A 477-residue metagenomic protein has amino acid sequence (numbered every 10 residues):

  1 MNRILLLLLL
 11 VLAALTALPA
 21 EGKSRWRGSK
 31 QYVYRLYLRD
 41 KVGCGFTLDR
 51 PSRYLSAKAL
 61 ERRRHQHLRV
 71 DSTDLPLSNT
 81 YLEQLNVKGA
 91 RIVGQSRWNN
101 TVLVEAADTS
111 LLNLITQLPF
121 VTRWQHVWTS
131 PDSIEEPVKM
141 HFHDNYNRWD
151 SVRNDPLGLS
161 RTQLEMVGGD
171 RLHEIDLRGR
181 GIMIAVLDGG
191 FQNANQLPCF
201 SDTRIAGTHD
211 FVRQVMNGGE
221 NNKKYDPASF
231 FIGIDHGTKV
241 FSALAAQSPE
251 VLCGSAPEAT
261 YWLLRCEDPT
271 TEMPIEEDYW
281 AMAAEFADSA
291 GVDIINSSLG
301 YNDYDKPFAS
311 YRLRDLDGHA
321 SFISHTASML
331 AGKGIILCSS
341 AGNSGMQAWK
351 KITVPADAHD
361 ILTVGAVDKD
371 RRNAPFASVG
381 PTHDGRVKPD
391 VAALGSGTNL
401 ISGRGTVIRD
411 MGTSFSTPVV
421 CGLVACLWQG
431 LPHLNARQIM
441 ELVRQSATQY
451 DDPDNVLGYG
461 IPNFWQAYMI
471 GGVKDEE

Functional and structural regions predicted by a protein language model:
M1-R27, E477: Bacterial Sec-dependent N-terminal signal peptides
G22-H143: Inhibitory N-terminal propeptides of secreted protease zymogens
K23-G28, G94-S96, L111-L112, E136-V186 (+5 more regions): N-terminal domain-start motif of subtilase-like serine proteases
W26-S29, S160, R171-H209, R213-E276 (+7 more regions): Subtilisin-like serine protease catalytic core
R35, G94, T101-E105, Q125 (+13 more regions): Structural recognition of the beta-strand scaffold that forms the well-ordered cores of secreted hydrolase catalytic
F241-L244, W262-D268, D293, K351 (+3 more regions): Hydrolase catalytic cores
E277-W280, A284, Y304-R312, S339-I361 (+3 more regions): Active-site-adjacent substrate-recognition loops and nearby beta-strands within hydrolase catalytic domains
D317-G334: Catalytic-core regions built around general acid/base machinery
